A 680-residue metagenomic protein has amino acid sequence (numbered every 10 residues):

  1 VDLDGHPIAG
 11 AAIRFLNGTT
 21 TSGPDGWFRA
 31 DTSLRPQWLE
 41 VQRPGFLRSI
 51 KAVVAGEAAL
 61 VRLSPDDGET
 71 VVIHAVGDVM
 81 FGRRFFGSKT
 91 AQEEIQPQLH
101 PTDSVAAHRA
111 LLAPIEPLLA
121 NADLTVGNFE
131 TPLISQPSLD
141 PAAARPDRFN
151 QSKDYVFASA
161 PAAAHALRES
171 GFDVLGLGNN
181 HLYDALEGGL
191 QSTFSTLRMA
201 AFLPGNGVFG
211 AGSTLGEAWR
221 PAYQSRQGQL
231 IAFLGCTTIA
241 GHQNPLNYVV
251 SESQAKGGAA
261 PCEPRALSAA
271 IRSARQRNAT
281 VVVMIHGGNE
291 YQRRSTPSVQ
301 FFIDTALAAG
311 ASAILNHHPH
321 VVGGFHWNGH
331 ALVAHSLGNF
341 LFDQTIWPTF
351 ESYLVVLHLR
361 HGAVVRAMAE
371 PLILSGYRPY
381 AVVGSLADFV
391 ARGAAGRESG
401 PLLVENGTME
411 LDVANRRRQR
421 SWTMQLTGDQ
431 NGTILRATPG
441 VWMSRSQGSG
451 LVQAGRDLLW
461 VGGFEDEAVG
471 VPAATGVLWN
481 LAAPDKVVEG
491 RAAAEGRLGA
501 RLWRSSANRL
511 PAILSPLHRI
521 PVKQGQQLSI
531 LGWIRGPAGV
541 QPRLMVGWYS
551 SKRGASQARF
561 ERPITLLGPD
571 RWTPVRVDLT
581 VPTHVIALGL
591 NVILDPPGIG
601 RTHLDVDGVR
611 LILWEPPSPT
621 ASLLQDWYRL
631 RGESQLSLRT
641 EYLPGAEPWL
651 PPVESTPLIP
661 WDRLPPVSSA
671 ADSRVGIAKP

Functional and structural regions predicted by a protein language model:
V1-G5, G26, V61: A short, amphipathic beta-strand motif
G5-A9, A538-V540: A short beta-turn/strand-edge loop motif at beta-sheet boundaries
P7-A9, N17-D31: Short, acidic Ser/Thr/Gly-rich low-complexity loop/linker segments typical of extracellular and cell-surface proteins
A11-F15, L39: Hydrophobic beta-strand segments
P24, S33-R35, Q524: Surface-exposed loops/turns
W27, W38, V54-L402, N406 (+7 more regions): Acidic, metal/ion-coordinating pockets
W38-A52: A short, solvent-exposed loop/turn motif at the edges and junctions of modular extracellular/periplasmic domains
R397-P680: Extracellular and organelle-lumenal recognition/adhesion modules and their flexible linkers in secreted
